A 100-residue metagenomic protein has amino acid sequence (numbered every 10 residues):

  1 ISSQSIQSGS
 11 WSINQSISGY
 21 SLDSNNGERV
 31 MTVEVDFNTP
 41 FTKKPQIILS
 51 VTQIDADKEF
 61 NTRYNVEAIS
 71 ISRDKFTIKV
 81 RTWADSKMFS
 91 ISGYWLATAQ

Functional and structural regions predicted by a protein language model:
I1-Q46, S50-D57, T62-Q100: Extracellular receptor-binding modules and their adjoining Ser/Thr/Gly/Asp/Asn-rich linkers
